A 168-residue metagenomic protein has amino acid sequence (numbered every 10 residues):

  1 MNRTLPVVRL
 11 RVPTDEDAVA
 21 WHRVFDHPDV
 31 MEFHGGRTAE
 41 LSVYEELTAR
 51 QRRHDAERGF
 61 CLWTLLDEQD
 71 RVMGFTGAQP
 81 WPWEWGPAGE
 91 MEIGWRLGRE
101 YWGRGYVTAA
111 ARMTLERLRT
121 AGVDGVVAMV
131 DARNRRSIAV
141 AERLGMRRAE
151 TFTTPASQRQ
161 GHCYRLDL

Functional and structural regions predicted by a protein language model:
M1-R99, R112-R117, A121, G125 (+2 more regions): GNAT-family acyltransferases
W95, W102-R117, R135-R143: Conserved acetyl-CoA-binding loop-helix of GNAT-fold acetyltransferases
G145-R147: A SAM-dependent methyltransferase catalytic signature shared across enzymes that methylate proteins
